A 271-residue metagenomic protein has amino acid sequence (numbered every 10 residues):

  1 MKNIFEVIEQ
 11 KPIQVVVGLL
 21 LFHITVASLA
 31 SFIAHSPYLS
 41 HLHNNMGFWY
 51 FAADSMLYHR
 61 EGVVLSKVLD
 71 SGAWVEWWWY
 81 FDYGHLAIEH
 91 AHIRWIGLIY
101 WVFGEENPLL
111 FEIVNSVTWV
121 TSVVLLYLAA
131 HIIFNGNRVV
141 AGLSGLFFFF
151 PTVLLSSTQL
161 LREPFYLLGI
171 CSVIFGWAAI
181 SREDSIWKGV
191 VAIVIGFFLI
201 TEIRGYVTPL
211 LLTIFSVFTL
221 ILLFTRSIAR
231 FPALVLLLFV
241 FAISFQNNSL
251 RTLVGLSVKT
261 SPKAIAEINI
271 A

Functional and structural regions predicted by a protein language model:
M1-L39: Start-transfer (signal-anchor) and selected internal transmembrane alpha helices of multi-pass inner/ER membrane
I8-I13, D184-V191, L223-F239: Membrane-interfacial entry segments at the cytosolic side of transmembrane helices
D54-E105: Short hydrophobic/aromatic helix or loop-helix immediately within or flanking a transmembrane segment in polytopic
I113-I133: Transmembrane-helix motifs of polytopic, lipid-linked glycan transferases
L143-F148: Short helix- or helix-capping micro-motifs that position conserved polar/aromatic residues at function-defining sites
L154-L155, W177, S181, G189-T208: Membrane-interface alpha helices of multi-pass inner-membrane proteins
T158-P164: Short acidic/glycine- and proline-prone juxtamembrane loop motifs at membrane-interface regions of multi-pass membrane
R204-A271: Alpha-helical transmembrane segments and terminal signal-anchor/GPI-anchor hydrophobic tails, characterized by long
